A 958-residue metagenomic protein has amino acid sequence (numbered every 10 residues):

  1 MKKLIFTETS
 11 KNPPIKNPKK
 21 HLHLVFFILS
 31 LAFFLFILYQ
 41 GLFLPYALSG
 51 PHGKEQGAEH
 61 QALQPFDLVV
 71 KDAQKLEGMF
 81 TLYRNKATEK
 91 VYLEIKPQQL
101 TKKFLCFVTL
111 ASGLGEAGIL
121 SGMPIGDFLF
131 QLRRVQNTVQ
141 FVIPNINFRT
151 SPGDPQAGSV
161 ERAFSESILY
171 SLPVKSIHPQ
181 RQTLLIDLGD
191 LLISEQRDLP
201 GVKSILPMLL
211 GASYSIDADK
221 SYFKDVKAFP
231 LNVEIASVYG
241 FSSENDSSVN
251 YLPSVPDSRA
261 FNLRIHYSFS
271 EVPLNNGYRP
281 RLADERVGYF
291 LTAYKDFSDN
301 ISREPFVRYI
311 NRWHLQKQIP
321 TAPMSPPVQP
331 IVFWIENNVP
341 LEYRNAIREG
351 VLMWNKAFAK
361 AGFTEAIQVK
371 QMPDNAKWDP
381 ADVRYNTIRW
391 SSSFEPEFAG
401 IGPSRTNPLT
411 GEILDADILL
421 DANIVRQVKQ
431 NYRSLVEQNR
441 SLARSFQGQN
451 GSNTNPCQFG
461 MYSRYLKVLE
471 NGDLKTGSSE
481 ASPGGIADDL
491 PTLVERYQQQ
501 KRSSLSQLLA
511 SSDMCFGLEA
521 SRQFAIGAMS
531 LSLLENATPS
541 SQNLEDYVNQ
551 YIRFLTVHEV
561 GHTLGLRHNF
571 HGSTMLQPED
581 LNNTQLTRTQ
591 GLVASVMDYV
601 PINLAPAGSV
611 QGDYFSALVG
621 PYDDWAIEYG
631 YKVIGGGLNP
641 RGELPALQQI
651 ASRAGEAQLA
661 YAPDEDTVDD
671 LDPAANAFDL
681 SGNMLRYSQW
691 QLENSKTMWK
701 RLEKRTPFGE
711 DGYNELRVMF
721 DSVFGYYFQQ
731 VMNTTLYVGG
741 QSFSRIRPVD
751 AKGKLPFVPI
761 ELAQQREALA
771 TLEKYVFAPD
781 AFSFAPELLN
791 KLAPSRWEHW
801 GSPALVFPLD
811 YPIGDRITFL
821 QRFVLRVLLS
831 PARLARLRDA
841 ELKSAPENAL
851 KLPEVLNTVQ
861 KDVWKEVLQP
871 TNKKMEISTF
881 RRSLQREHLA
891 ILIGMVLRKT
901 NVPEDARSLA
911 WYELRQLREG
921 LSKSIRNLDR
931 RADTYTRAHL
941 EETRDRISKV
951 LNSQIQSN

Functional and structural regions predicted by a protein language model:
M1-H21: N-terminal secretory signal peptides that target proteins for export/translocation
I28-G41: Bacterial N-terminal signal peptides
G41-G53: Signal peptide processing junction and immediate N-terminal pro/mature segment of secreted/exported proteins
G50-V339, A357, A361, A366 (+7 more regions): Auxiliary tRNA-acceptor-end handling modules of aminoacyl-tRNA synthetases
M123, E304, N337, L341-E349 (+3 more regions): Soluble non-cytosolic domains of exported or imported proteins
K360, K370-S393, E397, Q550-P606: The catalytic-center signature of Zn2+-dependent metalloproteases
D488-S503, L509-E519, A525-I526, S530-L531 (+2 more regions): Conserved catalytic/binding loops enriched for acidic/polar residues
